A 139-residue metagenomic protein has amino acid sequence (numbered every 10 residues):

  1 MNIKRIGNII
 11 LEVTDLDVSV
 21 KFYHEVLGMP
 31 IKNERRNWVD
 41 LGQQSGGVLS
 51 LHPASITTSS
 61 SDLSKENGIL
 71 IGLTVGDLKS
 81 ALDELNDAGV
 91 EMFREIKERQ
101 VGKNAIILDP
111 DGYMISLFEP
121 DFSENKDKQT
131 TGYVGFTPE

Functional and structural regions predicted by a protein language model:
M1-I6, P30-L73, L82-L108, P120-E139: Vicinal oxygen chelate
I10-E12, G72-G76: Short hydrophobic/aromatic beta-strand micro-patches that form the beta-sheet surface supporting nucleotide- or nucleic
V13-D15, Q100: Conserved beta-strand-loop-alpha-helix junction that forms the acyl-donor binding cleft
V18-S19, L78-L82: Short, conserved charged micro-motifs
S19-H24, L85, G112: Conserved active-site tyrosine of GNAT-family acetyltransferases
M114, F118-P120: C-terminal structural segments of small proteins and small subunits
